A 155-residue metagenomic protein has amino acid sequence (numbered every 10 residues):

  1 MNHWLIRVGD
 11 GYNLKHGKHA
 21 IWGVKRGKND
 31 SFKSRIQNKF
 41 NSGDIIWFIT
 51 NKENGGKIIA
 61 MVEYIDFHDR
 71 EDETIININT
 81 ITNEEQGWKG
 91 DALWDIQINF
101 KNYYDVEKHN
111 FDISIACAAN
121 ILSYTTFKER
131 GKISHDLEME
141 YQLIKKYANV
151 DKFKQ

Functional and structural regions predicted by a protein language model:
M1-Y12, V24-R35, D72-Q155: Contiguous surface segments at macromolecular interaction interfaces
H3, I45, I59-M61, Q97: Beta-strand-rich binding-surface signature of beta-sandwich/beta-barrel folds used to engage anionic ligands
N13-G17: Short acidic/His/Gly/Ser-rich catalytic and metal-binding motifs that mark active-site loops of diverse hydrolases
A20-W22: Mixed-charge (Asp/Glu-Lys/Arg
Q37-T50: Short coil-to-beta transition motif at edge beta-strands of beta-rich domains
K52-G55: Extended, low-complexity, turn-rich repeat/linker tracts enriched in Gly/Pro/Ser/Thr and Asp/Glu that occur
K57-H68: Short beta-strand-centered aromatic/proline hotspots
